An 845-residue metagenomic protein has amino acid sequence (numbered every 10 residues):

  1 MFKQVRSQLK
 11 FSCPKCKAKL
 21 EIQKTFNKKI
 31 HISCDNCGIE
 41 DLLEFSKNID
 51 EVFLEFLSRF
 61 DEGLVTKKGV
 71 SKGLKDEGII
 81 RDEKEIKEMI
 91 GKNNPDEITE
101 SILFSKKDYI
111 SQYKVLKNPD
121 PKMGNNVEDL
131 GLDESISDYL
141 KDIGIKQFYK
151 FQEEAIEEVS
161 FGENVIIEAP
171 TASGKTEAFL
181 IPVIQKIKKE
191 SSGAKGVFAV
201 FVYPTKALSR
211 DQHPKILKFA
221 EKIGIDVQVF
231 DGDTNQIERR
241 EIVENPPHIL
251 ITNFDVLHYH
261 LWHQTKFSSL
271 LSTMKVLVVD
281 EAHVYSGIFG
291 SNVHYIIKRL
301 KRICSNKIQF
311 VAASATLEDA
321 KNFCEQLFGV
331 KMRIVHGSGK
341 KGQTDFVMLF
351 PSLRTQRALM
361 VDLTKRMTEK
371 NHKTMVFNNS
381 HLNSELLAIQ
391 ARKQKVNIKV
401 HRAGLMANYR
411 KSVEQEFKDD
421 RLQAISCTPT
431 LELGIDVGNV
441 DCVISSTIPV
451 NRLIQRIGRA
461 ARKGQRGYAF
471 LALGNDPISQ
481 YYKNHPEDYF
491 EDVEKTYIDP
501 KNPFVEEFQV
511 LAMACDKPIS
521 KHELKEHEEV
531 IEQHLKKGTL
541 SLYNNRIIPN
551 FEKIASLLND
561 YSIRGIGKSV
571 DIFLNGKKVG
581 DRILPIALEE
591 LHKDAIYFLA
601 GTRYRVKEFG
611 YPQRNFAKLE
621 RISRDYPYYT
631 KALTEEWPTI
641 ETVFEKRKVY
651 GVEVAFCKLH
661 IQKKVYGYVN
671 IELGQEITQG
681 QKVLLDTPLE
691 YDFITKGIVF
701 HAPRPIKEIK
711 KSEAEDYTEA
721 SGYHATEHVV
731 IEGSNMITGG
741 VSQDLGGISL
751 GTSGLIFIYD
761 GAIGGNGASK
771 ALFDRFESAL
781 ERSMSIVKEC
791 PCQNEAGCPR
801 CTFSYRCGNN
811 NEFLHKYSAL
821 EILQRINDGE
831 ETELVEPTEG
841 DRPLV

Functional and structural regions predicted by a protein language model:
F2, F53, S58-K150, N164: Helicase-associated low-complexity/disordered flanking segments
Q185-D211, S305-K307: Conserved SF1/SF2 helicase motif Ia
S192, G232-K275: Conserved helix/coil segment N-terminal to the catalytic DExD/H
F198-S209, T364-A391: Conserved strand-helix element at the start of the C-terminal RecA-like helicase core
V276, H283-S338: Post-DEXD/H (motif II) to motif III coupling segment of the RecA-like Helicase ATP-binding lobe
K321-H381, I498: Conserved interdomain linker/interface between the two RecA-like ATPase lobes of SF2 helicase motors
V396-N397, A403-A407, D419, Q423 (+1 more regions): Conserved RecA-like helicase motor core of SF1/SF2 enzymes
P449, R466-A469, N475-D492, E507-E523 (+3 more regions): Extended Lys/Arg-rich polyanion-binding regions
